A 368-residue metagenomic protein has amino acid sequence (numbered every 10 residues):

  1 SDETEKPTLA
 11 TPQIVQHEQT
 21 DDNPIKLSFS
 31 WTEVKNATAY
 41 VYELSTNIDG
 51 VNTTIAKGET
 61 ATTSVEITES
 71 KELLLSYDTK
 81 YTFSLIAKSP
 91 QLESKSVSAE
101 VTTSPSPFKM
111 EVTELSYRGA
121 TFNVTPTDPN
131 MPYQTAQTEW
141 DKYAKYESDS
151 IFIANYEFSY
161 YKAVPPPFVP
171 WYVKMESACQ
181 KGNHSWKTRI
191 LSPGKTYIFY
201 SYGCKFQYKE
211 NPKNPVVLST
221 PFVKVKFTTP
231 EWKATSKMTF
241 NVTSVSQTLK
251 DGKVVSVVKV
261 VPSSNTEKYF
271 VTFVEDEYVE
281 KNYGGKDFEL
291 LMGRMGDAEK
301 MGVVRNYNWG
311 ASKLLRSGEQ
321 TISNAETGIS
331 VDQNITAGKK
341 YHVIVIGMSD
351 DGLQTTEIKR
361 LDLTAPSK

Functional and structural regions predicted by a protein language model:
S1-P7, V124, V260: Bacterial Sec-dependent N-terminal signal peptides
D2-K6, S89-S106, K205-A234, S349-K368: Extracellular fibronectin type III
E5-Q16, S106-V112, A234-T243: Proline-enriched interdomain boundary motifs that mark the N-terminal boundary and often initiate the first structured
P12, W31, Y42, S84-L85 (+4 more regions): An aromatic-rich alpha-helical recognition segment common to small helix-rich domains
Q16-S28, A61-V65, T113-T121, Q180-G182 (+2 more regions): Ser/Thr- and Asn-enriched, surface-exposed coil loops between beta-strands
I25-N36, G119-P129, V254-N265: Conserved aromatic anchor
V41-S76, P90, Q137-S192, V274-T336: Recognizes extended acidic, P/S/T-rich segments that occur within or adjacent to Ig-like beta-sandwich modules
E72-S94, L191-E210, I335-L353: Beta-strand-rich modules
